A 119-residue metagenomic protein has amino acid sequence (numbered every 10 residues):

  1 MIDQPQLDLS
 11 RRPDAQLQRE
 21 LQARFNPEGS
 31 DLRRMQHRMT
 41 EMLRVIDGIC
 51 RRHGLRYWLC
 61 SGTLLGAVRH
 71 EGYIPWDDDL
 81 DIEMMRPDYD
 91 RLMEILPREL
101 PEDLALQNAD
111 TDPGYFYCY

Functional and structural regions predicted by a protein language model:
M1-M42: N-terminal regions immediately upstream of nucleotidyltransferase
I2, Y73-P75, L104: Generic secretory/membrane-interface signal
Q22, G54, H70, D112-F116: Generic intrinsically disordered, low-complexity segments enriched for polar/acidic and small residues
P27-R51, L96-Y119: Conserved catalytic core of two-metal-ion nucleotidyltransferases
D47-L80, Y89: Active-site nucleotide-donor binding segment shared across nucleotidyl transfer reactions
E83-M85: Short hydrophobic/aromatic beta-strand micro-patches that form the beta-sheet surface supporting nucleotide- or nucleic
D90-E94: Short, conserved charged micro-motifs
